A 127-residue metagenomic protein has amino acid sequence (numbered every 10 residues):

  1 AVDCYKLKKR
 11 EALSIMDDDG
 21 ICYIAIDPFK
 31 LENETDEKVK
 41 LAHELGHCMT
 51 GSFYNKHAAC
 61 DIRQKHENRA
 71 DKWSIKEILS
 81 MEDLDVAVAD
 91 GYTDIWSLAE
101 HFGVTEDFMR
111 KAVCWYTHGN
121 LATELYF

Functional and structural regions predicted by a protein language model:
A1-F127: Active-site hotspot residues in diverse enzymes, especially metal/ion-binding acidic/histidine motifs
